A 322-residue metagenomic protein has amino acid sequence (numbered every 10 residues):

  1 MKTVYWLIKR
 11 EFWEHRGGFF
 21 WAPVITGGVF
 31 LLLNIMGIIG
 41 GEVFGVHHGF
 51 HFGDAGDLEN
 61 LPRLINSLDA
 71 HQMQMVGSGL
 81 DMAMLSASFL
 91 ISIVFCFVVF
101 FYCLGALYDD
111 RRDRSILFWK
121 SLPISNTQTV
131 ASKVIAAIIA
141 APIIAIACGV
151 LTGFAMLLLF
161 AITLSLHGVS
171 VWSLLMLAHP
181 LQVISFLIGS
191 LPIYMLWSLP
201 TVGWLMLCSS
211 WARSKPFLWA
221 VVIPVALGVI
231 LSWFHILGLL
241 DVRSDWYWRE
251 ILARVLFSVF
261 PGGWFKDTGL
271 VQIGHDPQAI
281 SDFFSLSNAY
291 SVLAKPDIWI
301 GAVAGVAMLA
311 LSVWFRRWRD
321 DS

Functional and structural regions predicted by a protein language model:
M1-G105, D110, I146, W197-L199 (+3 more regions): Hydrophobic alpha-helical transmembrane segments
F12, R16, V130-I135: Interfacial transmembrane-helix starts/ends
A22-I25, V202, P216-V229: Central hydrophobic cores of alpha-helical transmembrane segments in multi-pass integral membrane proteins
N34-I38, D69, M75-F101, A131-S210: Secretory targeting signals
Y102-K120, A131-V134: Transmembrane helix boundary and interhelical loop/hinge segments in multi-pass membrane proteins
S121-S125: Short helix-to-coil transition segments within interhelical loops that connect adjacent transmembrane helices
F160-V169, L239-Q278: Juxtamembrane non-transmembrane "cap" segments at the membrane-aqueous interface of multi-pass membrane proteins
S190, Y194, A220-G228, A289-G301: Pore-lining and gate-forming transmembrane alpha-helices of multi-pass membrane transport proteins
